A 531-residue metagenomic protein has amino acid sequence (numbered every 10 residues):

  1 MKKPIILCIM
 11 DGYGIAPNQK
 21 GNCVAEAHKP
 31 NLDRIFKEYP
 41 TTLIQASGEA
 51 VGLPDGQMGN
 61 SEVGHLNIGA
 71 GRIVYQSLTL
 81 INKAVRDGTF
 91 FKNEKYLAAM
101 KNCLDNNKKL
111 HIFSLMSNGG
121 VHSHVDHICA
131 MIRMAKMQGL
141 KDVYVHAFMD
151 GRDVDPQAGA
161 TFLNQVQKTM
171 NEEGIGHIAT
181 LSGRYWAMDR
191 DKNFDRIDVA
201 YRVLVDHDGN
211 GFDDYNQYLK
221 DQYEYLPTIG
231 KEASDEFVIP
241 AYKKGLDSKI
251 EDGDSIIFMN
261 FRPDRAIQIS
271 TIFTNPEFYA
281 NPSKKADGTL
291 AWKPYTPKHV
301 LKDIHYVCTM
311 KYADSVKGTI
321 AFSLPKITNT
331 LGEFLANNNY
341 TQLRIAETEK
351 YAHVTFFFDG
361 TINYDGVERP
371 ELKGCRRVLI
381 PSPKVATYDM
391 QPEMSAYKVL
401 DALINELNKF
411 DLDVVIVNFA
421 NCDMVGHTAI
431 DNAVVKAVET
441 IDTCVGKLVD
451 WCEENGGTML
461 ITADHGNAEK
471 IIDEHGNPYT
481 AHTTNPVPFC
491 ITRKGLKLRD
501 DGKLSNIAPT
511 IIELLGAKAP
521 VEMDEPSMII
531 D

Functional and structural regions predicted by a protein language model:
M1-D531: Feature captures the catalytic ectodomains and active-site-proximal regions of enzymes that hydrolyze or transfer
